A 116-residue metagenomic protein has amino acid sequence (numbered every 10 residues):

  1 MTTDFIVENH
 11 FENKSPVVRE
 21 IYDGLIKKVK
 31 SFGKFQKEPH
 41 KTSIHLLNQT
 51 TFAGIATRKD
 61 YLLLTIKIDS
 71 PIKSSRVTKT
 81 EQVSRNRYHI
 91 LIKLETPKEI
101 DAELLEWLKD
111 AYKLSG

Functional and structural regions predicted by a protein language model:
M1-G116: Charge-dense, helix-prone N-terminal extensions
